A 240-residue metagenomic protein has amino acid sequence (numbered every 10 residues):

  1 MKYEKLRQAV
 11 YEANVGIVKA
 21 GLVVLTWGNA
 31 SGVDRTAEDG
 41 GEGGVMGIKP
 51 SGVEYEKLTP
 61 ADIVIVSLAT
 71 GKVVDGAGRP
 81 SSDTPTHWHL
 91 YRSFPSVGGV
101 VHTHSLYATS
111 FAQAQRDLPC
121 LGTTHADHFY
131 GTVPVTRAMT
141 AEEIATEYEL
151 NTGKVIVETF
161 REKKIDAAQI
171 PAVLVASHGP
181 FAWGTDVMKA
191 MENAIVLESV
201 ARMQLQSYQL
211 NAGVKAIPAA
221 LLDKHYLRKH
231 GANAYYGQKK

Functional and structural regions predicted by a protein language model:
M1-K240: Glycine-rich flexible loops
